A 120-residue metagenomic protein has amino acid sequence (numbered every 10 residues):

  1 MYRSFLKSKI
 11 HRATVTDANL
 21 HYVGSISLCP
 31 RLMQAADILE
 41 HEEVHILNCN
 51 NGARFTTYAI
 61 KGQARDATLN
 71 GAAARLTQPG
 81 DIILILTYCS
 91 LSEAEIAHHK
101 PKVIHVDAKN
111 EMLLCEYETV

Functional and structural regions predicted by a protein language model:
F5, V15-T16, L20-A97, A108-K109: Compact, glycine-rich, soluble single-domain proteins
I96-V120: Helix-rich terminal scaffold detector
